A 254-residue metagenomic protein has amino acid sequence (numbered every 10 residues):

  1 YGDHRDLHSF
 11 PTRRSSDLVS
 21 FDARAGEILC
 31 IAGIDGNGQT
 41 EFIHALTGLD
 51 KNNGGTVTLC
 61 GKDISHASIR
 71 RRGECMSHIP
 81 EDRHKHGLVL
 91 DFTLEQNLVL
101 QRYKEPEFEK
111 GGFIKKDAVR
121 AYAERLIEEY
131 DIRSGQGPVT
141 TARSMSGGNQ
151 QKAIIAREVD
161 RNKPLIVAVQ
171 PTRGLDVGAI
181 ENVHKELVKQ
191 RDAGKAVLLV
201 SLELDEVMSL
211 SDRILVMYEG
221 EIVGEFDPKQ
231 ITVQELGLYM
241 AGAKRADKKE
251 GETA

Functional and structural regions predicted by a protein language model:
Y1-H4, H8-S15: Short, small-residue-biased leader/transition segments that mark boundaries at the very start of proteins
R13-A254: Glycine-rich phosphate-binding loops of nucleotide-dependent enzymes
